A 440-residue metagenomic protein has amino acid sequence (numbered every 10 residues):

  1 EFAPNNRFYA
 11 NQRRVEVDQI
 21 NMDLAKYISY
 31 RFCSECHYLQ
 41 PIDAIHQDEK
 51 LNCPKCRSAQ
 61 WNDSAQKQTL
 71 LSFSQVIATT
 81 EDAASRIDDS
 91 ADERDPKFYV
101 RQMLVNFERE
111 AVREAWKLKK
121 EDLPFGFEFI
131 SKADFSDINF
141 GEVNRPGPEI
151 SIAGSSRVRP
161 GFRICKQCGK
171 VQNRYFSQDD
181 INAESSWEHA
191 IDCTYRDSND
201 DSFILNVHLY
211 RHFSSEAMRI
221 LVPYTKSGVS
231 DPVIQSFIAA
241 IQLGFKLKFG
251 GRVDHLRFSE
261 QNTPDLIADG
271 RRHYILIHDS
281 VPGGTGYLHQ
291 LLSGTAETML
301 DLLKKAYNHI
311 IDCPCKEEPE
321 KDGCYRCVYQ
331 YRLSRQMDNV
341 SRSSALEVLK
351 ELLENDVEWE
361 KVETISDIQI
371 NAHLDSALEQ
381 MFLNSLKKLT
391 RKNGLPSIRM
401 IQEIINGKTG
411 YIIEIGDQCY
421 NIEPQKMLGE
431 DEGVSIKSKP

Functional and structural regions predicted by a protein language model:
E1-Q12, Q19, L24, N52-D375: Extended, highly charged accessory segments
R7, Y30, R219, Q402-E403 (+1 more regions): Residue-level detector of beta-strand face positions
F8, K439-P440: Metal-dependent nuclease catalytic cores in nucleic-acid-processing enzymes, especially RNase H-like/related
D23-L51: Short peripheral tails and domain-boundary helices/loops at the edges of structured domains
P41, Q60-A65, G251-E260, K387-E403: Short secondary-structure junctions
S58, K426-M427, P440: Short beta-alpha junction loops
E379-E430, V434-I436: Active-site metal-binding core of divalent-cation-utilizing nuclease and nuclease-like domains
